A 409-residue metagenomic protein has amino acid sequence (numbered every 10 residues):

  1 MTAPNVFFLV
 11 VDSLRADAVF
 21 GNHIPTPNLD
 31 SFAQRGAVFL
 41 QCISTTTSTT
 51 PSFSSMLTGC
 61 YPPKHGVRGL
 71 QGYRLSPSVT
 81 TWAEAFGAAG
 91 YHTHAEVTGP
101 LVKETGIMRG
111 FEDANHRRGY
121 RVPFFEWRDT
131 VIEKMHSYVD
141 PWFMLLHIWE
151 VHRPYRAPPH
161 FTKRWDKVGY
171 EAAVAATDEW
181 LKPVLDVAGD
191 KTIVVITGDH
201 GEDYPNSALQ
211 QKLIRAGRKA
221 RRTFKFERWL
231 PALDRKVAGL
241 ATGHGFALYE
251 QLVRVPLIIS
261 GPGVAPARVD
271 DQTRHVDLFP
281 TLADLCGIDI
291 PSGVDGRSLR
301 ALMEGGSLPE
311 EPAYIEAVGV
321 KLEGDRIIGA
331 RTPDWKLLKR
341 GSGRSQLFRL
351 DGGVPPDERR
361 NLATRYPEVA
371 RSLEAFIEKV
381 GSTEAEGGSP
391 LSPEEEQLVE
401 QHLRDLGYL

Functional and structural regions predicted by a protein language model:
M1-L409: Catalytic domains that recognize anionic headgroups
